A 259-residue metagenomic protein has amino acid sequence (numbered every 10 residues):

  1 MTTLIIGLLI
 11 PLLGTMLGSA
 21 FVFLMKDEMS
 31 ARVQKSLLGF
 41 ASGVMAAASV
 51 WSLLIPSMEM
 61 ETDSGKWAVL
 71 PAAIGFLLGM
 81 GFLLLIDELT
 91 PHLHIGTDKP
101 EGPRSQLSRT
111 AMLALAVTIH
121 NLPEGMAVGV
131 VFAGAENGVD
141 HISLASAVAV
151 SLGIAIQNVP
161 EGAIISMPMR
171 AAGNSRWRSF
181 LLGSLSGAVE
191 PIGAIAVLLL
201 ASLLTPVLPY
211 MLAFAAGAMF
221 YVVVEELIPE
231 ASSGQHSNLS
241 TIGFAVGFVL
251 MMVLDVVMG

Functional and structural regions predicted by a protein language model:
M1-G259: Intrinsically disordered, metal-sensing/regulatory segments
